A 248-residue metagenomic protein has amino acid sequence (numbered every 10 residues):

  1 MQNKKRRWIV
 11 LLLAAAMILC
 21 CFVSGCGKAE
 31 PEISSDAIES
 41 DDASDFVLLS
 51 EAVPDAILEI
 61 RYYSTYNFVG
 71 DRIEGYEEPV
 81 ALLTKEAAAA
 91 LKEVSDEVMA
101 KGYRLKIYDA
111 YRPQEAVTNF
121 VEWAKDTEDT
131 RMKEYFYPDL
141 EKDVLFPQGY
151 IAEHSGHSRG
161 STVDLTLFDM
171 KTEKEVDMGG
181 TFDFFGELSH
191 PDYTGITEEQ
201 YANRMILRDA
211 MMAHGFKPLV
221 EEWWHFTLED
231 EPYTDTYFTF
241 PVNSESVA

Functional and structural regions predicted by a protein language model:
M1-K4: N-terminal secretory signal peptides that target proteins for export/translocation
R6-A16: Sec-dependent N-terminal signal peptides
C20-G25: C-terminal motif of bacterial Sec signal peptides marking the signal peptidase cleavage site
C26-A110, Q114-E221, D230-A248: Extracytoplasmic cell-surface/polysaccharide-interacting catalytic and binding patches
F226: Conserved metal-phosphate-binding beta-hairpin within the catalytic cores of diverse ATP-dependent phosphoryl-transfer
